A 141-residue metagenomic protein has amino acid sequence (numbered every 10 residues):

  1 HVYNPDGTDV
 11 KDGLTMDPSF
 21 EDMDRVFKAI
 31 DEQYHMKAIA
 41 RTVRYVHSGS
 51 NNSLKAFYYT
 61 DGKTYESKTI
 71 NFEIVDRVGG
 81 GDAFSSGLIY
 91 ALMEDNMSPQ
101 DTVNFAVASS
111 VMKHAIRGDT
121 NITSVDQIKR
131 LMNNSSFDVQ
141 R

Functional and structural regions predicted by a protein language model:
H1-G62: Conserved phosphate/ATP/ADP-binding segment of small-molecule kinases
H1-V2, V26-Y34, N71-G80, D138-R141: Low-complexity, flexible helical/coil segments
T64-E66: Extended acidic/polar regulatory tracts at the flanks of large eukaryotic scaffold/adaptor proteins
K68-N133, V139: Conserved post-catalytic alpha-helical subdomain immediately downstream of the catalytic base and nucleotide-binding
